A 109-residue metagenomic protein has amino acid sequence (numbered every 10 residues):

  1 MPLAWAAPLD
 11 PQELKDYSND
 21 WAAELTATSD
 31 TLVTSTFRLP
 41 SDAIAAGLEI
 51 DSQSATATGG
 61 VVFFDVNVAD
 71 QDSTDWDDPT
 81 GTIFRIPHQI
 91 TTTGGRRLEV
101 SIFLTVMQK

Functional and structural regions predicted by a protein language model:
M1-D30, V106-K109: Predominantly extracytoplasmic/ectodomain segments of secreted and cell-surface proteins
T31-S35: Solvent-exposed loop segments of extracellular immunoglobulin-like
S41-V61: Low-complexity "stalk/linker" and mucin-like segments enriched in Ser/Thr/Pro/Ala/Gly
T56-D72: Aromatic sugar-binding surface patches on proteins that engage polysaccharides or sugar-phosphate polymers
A69-T82: Surface-exposed, short loops/turns at beta-strand junctions within beta-sandwich domains
T80-T93: A short beta-strand micro-motif common to beta-rich folds, especially ectodomain repeats
R96-M107: C-terminal edge beta-strand
